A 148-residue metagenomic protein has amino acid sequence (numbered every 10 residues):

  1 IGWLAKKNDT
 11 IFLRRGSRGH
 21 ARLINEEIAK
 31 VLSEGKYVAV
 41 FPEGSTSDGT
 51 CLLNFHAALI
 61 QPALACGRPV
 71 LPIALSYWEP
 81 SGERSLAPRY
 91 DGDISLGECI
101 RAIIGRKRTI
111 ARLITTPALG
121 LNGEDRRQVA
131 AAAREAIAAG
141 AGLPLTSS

Functional and structural regions predicted by a protein language model:
I1-K30: Membrane-interfacial amphipathic helices and adjacent loop/beta segments that form the lipid-substrate binding surface
G2-W3, S17, K36, T50-Q128 (+1 more regions): A cross-family acyltransferase "interaction/gating" segment
I11-F12, A39, I114: Conserved beta-strand segments that form the floor/walls of ligand-binding pockets within enzyme and binding domains
E26-K30, E43, G67-L75: Short low-complexity stretches enriched in small and charged residues
K36-P42: Generic beta-sheet signal
T46-S47: Short active-site segment of divalent metal-dependent hydrolases/proteases that encodes the spacing between
R127, A131-S148: Cytosolic-facing loops and C-terminal tails of multi-pass membrane proteins
